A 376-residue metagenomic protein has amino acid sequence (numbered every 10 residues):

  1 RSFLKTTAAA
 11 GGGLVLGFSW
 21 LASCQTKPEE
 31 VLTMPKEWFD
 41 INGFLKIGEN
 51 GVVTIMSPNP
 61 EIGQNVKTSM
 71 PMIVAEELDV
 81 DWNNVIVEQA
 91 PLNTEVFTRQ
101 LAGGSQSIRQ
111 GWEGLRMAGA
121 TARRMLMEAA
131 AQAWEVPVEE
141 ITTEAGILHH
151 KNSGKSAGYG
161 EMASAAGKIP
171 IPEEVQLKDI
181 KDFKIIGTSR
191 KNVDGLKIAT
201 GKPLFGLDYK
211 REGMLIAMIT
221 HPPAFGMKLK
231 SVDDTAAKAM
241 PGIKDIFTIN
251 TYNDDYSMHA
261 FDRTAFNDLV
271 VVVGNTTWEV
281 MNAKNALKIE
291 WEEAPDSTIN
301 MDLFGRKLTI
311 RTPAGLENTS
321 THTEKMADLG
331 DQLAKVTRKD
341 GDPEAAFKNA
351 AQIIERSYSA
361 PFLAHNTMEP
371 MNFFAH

Functional and structural regions predicted by a protein language model:
R1-H376: Structural alpha/beta core scaffold segments of enzyme domains
